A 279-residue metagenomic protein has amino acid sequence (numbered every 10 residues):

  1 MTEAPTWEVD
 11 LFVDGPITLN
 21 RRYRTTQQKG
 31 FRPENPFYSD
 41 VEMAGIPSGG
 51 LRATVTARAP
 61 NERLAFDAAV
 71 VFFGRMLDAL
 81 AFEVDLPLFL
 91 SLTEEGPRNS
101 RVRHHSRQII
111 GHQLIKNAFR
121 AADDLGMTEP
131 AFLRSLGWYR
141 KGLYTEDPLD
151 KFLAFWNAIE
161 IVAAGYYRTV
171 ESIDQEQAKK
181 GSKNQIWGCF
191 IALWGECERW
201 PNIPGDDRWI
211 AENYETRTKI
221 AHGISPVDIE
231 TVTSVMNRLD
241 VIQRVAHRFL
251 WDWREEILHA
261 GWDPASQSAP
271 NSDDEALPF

Functional and structural regions predicted by a protein language model:
M1-Q113, E171-P204, D252-F279: Terminal, compositionally biased low-complexity regions
A118-F279: Amphipathic, oligomerization/interface secondary-structure segments
